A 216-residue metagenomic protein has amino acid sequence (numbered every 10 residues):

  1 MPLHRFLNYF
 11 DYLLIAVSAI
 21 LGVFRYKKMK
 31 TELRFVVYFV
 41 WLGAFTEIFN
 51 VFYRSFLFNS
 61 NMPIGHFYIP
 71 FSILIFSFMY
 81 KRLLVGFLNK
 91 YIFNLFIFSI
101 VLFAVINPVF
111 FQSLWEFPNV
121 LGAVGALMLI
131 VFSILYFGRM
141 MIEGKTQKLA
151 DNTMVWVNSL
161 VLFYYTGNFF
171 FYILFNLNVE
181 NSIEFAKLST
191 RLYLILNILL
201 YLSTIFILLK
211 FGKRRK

Functional and structural regions predicted by a protein language model:
M1-K216: Terminal, non-globular segments
